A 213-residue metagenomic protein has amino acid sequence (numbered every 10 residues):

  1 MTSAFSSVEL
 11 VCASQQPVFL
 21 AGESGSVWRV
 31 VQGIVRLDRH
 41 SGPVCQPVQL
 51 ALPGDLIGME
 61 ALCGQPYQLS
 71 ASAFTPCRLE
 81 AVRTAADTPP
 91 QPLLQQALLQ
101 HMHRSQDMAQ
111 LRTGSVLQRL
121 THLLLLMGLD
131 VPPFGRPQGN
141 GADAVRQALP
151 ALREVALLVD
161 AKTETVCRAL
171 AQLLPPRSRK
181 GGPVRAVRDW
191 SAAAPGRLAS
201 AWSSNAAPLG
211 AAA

Functional and structural regions predicted by a protein language model:
M1-S14: Short proline/glycine- and basic residue-enriched helix-capping loop/turn segments at helix->loop/beta transitions
V11-P76: Cyclic nucleotide-binding regulatory domains
G22, A109-T113, A144-A148: Residue-level marker of regulatory loop/turn positions in helix-turn-helix DNA-binding domains and in histidine
D38, A81-V82, D189-W190: Beta-strand residues in well-ordered beta-sheet regions across diverse protein folds
T75-D87: A short hydrophobic beta-strand segment most commonly corresponding to one strand of the jelly-roll/cupin
A85-L125: A small-molecule sensor/coupling module
L129-A213: Phosphate-/nucleic-acid-contacting segments
